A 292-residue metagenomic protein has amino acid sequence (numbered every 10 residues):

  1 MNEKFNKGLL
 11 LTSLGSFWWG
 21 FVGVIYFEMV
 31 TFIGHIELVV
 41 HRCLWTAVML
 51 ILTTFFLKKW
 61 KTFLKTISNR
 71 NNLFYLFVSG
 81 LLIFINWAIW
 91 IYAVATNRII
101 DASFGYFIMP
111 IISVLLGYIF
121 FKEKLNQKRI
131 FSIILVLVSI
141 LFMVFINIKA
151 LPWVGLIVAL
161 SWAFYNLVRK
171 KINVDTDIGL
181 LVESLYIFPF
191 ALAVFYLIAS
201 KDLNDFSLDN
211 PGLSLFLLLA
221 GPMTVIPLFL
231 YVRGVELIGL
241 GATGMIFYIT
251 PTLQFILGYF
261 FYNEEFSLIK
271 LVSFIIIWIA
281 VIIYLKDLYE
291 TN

Functional and structural regions predicted by a protein language model:
M1-E37, V138-K171, L257, N292: Glycine-/small-residue-enriched transmembrane alpha-helix faces in small-molecule transporters and effluxers
M1-L14, V48-L76, Q127, L185-L217 (+2 more regions): Membrane-interface interhelical linkers
S13-F21, I25, F77-V94, I157-V168 (+2 more regions): Hydrophobic alpha-helical transmembrane segments of multi-pass membrane transport proteins, especially secondary
V24-I36, T62-L64, A95-R98, L141-F142 (+3 more regions): Membrane-interface helix termini and inter-helical loops of multi-pass transporters
M29, L38, R42, A93-V94 (+7 more regions): Hydrophobic/aromatic residues within transmembrane alpha-helices of multi-pass small-molecule transporters
H41, F104-I108, V174-Y186, V225-F260: Helix-helix packing/entry segments at the starts of transmembrane helices
H41-C43, I146, Y248-N292: C-terminal-most transmembrane helix of multi-pass membrane proteins
Y92, M109-R129, T252-L271: C-terminal transmembrane-helix exit sites in multi-pass transporters
